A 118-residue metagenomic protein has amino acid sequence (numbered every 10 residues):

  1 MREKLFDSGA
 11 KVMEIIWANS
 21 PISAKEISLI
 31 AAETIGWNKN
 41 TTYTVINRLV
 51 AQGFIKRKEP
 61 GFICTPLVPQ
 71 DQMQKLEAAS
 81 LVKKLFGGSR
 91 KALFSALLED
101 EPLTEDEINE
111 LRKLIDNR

Functional and structural regions predicted by a protein language model:
E3-G9, P60-A79: Short, cationic-aromatic polyanion-contact patches
L5-S8, P21, G87: Short helix-coil-helix linker/hinge
D7-I15, A92: Pre-recognition alpha-helix immediately N-terminal to the DNA-recognition helix within helix-turn-helix or winged-helix
I16-S20: Short helix-to-turn junction characteristic of helix-turn-helix DNA-binding domains, especially the helix
I22-A31: Short acidic, hydrophobic short linear motifs in intrinsically disordered regions
Y43-N47: Short, hydrophobic-biased segments on the C-terminal half of alpha helices that form "recognition helices"
G53: Glycine-centered, phosphate/nucleic-acid-interacting loop/turn motifs that mediate DNA/RNA or nucleotide
L76-N117: Amphipathic alpha-helical dimerization/coiled-coil segments that flank or bridge DNA-binding/regulatory modules
